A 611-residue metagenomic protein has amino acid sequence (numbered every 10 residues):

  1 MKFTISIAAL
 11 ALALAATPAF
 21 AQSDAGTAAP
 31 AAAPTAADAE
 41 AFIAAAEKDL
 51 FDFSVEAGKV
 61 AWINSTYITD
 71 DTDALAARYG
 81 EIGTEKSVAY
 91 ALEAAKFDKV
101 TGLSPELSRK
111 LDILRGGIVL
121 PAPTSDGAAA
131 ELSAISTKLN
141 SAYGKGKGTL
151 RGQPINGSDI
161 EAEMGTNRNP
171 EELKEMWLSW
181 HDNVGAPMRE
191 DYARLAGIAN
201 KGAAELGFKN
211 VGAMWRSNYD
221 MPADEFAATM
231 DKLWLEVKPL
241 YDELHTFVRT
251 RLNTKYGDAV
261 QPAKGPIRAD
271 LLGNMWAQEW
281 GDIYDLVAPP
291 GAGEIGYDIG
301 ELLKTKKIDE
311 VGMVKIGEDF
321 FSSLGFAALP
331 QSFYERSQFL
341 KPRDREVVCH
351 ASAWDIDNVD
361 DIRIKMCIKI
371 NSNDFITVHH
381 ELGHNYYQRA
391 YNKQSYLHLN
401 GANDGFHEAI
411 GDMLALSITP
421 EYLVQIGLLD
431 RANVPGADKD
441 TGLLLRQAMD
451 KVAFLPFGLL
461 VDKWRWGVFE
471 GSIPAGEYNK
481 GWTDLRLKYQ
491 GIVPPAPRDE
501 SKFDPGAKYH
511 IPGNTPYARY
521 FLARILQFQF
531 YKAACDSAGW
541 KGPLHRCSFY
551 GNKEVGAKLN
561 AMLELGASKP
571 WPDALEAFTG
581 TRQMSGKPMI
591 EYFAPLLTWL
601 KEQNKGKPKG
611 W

Functional and structural regions predicted by a protein language model:
M1-Q22: Gram-negative bacterial Sec-dependent N-terminal signal peptides
Q22-R194, G212, K508, T515-A518 (+4 more regions): N-terminal helix-rich structural modules
A25-A39, D71-T72, G116, N210-A213 (+13 more regions): C-terminal, non-catalytic "cap/extension" segments appended to globular domains
Q153-S158, A162, T166, R194-K365 (+2 more regions): Active-site-proximal, well-structured secondary-structure segments within enzyme catalytic domains
E171, E175-S179, D344-N371, V378 (+1 more regions): Active-site scaffold of zinc-dependent metalloenzymes
W177-V184, R216, A223-A227, G293-K306 (+8 more regions): Glycine- and acidic
F226, M230-L240, G401-K439: Post-HExxH zinc-binding segment in Zn-dependent metallohydrolases
L382-L397, L414, I418: Catalytic Zn2+-binding segment of zinc metalloproteases
